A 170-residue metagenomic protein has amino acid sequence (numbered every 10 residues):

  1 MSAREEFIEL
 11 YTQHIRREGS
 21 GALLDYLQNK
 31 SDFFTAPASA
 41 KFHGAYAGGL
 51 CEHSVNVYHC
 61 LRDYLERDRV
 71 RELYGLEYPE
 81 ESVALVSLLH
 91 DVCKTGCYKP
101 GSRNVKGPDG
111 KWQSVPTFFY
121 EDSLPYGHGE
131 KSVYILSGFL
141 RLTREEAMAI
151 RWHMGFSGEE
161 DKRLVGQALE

Functional and structural regions predicted by a protein language model:
M1-A36: Non-catalytic interface/linker regions that flank or bridge core catalytic/transmembrane domains
A3, G19-L23, H53, P79 (+2 more regions): Residue-level detector of well-ordered alpha-helical segments, enriched for hydrophobic/aromatic packing positions
Y11-H14, G48, S137: Generic amphipathic alpha-helical segments used as scaffolds and interaction surfaces in large, multi-domain proteins
N29-H53, P116-T117: Active-site flanking loop/helix segments enriched in acidic
G44-Y46, Y64, L73-E170: Divalent metal-dependent catalytic cores for phosphoryl transfer on phosphate-bearing substrates
V57: Conserved hydrophobic/aromatic pocket- or pore-lining residues that grip, position, or stack substrates in active sites
